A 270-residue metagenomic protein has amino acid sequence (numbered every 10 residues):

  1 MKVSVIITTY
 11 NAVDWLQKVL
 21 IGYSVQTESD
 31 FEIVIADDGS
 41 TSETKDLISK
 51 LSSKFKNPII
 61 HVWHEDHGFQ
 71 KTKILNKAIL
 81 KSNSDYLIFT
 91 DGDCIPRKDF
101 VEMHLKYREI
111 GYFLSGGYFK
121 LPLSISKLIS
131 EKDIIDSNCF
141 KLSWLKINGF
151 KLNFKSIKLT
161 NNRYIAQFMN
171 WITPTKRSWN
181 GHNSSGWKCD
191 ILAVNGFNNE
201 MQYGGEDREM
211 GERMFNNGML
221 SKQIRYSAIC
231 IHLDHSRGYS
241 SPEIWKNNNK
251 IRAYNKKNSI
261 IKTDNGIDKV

Functional and structural regions predicted by a protein language model:
A12-V25: Short, well-formed alpha-helical segments that are part of the catalytic scaffolds of diverse glycosyltransferases
Q17, S42-K50, D99: Acidic helix N-cap motif at the loop->helix transition within catalytic regions of sugar-transfer enzymes
G22, D37-I48, C94: A conserved acidic beta->alpha catalytic loop
D30-S40, I60-H64: Short beta-strand/loop segment that forms part of the nucleotide-sugar
E65-S82, D99: Glycine-rich, basic loop-to-helix element that forms the pyrophosphate-binding segment of sugar-nucleotide handling
L87: Short aromatic/hydrophobic "clamp" motif used to bind/position activated sugar donors
D99-I147: Conserved donor NDP-sugar-binding/catalytic core segment of glycosyltransferases
H182, Y203-M210: Acidic donor-binding loop at a coil-to-helix junction in glycosyltransferase catalytic cores that engages
